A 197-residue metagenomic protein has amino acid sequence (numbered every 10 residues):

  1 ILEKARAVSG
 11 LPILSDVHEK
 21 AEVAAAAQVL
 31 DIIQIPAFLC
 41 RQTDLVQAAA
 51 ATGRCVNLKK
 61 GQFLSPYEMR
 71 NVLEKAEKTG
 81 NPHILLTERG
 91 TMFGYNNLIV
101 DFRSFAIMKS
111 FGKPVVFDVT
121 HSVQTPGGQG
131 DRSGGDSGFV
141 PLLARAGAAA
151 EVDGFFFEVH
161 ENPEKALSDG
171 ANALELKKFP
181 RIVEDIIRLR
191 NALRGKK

Functional and structural regions predicted by a protein language model:
I1-I13, A48-C55, F105-F117, L143-A146 (+1 more regions): Alpha-helix-loop-beta-strand connector modules within alpha/beta enzyme cores
I1-Q34, Q42-L45: N-terminal active-site wall of soluble small-molecule enzyme domains
L2, Q42, M69, V140 (+1 more regions): Aromatic/hydrophobic pocket-lining residues that form the small-molecule binding cavity in soluble enzyme cores
G10-I13, Q34-P36, M92-Y95, R132-S133: Short, flexible loop segments at the rims of nucleotide/cofactor-binding pockets, characterized by
Q34-F38, L58-G61: Short beta->alpha connector loops at strand-helix junctions that form conserved, small/polar/Pro-enriched
Q47-V159: Catalytic alpha/beta core domains of metabolic enzymes, predominantly
Q129-K197: C-terminal alpha-helical cap/extension of soluble enzyme domains
